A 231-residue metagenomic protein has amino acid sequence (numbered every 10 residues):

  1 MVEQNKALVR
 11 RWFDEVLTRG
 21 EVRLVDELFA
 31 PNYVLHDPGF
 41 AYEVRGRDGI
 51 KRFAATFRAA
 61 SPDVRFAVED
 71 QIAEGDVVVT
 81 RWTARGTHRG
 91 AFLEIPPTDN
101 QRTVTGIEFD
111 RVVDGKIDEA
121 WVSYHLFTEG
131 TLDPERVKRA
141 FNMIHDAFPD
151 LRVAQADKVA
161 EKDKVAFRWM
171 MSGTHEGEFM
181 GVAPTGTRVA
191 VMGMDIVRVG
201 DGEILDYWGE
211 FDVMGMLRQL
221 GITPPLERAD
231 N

Functional and structural regions predicted by a protein language model:
M1-N231: C-terminal and inter-domain tail/linker signature
